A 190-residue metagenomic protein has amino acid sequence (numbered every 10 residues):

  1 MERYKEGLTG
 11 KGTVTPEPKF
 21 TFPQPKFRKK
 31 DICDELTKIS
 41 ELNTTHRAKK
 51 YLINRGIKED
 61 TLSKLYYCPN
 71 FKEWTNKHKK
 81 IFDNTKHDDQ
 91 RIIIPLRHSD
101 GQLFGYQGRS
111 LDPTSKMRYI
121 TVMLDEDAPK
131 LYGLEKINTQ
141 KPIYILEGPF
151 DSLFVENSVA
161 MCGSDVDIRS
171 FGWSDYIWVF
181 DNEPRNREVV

Functional and structural regions predicted by a protein language model:
M1-K72, D89, L103, P113-R118 (+1 more regions): Non-catalytic accessory segments of DNA primases and related replication-initiation nucleases
E73-D175, F180: Phosphate-handling DNA/RNA-contact segment within nucleic-acid enzymes
F180-V190: Acidic, metal-coordinating catalytic cores used for nucleic-acid/nucleotide bond scission and strand-transfer chemistry
